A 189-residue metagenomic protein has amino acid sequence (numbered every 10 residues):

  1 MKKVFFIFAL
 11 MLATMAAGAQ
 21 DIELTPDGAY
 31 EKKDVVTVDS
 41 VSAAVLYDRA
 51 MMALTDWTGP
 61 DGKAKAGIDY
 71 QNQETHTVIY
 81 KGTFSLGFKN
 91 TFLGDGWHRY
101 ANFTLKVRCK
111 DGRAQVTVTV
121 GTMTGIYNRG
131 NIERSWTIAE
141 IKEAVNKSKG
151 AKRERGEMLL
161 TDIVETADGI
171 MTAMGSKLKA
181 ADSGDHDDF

Functional and structural regions predicted by a protein language model:
M1-V4, A43: N-terminal leader/targeting signatures
K3-M15: Sec-dependent N-terminal signal peptides
G18-F189: Ser/Thr-rich, low-complexity intrinsically disordered terminal regions
